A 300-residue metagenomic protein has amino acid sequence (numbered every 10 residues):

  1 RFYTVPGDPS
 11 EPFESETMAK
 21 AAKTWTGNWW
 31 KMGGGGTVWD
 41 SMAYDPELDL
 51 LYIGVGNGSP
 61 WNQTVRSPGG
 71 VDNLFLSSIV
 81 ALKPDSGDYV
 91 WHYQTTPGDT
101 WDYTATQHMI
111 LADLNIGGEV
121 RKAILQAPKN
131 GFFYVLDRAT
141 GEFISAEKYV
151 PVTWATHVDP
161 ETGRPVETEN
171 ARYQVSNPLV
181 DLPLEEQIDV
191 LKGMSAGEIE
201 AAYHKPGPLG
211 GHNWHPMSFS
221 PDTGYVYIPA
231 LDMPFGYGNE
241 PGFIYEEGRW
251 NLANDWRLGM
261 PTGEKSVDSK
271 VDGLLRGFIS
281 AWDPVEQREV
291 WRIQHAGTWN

Functional and structural regions predicted by a protein language model:
R1-N300: Noncatalytic, solvent-exposed loop/strand surfaces of beta-propeller-type extracellular/periplasmic domains
